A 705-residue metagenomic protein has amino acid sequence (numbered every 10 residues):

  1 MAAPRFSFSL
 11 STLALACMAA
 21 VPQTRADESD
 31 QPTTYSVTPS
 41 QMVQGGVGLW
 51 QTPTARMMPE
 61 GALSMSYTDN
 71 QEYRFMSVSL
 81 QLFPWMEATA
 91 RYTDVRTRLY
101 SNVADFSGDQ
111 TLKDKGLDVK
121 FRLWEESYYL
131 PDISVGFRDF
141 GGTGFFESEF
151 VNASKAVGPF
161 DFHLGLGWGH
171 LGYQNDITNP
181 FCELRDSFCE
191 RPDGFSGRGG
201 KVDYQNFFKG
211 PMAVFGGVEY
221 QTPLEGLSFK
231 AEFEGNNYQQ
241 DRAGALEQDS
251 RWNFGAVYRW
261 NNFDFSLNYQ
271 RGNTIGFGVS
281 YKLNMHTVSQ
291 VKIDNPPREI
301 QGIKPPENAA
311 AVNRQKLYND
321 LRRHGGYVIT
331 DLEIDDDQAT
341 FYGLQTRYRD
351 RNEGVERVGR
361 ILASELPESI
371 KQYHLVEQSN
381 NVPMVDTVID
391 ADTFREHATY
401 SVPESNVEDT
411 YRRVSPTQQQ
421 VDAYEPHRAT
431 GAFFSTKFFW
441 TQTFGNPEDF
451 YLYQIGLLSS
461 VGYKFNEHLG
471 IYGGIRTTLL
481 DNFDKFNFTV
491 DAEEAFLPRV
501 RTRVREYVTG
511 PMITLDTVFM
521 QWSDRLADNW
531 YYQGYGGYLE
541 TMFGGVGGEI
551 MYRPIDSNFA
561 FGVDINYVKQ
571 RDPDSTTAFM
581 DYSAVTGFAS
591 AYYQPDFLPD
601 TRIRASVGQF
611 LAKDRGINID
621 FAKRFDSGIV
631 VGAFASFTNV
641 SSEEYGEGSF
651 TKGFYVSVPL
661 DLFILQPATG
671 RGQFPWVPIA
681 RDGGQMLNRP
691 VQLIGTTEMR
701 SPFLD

Functional and structural regions predicted by a protein language model:
A26-F145, V157-G158, H170, V202 (+10 more regions): Transmembrane beta-barrel domains of Gram-negative outer membranes and organellar outer membranes
P59-L63, R74, P84-M86, Y129-I133 (+16 more regions): Outer-envelope beta-barrel architecture signal
L63-Y67, V78, A88-A90, V119 (+14 more regions): Membrane-embedded beta-strand positions of outer-membrane beta-barrel proteins
M65, M76-L80, L117-F121, V151-K155 (+11 more regions): Residues on the lipid-exposed face of transmembrane beta-strands in outer-membrane beta-barrel proteins
L82-P84, K120-S127, V157-P159, T222-L224 (+9 more regions): Outer-membrane beta-barrel proteins
A90-D118, R122, G136-F140, F145-S148 (+11 more regions): Outer-membrane beta-barrel translocator/channel fold
V288-D335: N-proximal, solvent-exposed amphipathic alpha-helical segments enriched in charged/polar residues
R298-K304, D320-V328, I370-F433, T441 (+1 more regions): Polar/charged, Gly/Pro-rich intrinsically disordered segments
